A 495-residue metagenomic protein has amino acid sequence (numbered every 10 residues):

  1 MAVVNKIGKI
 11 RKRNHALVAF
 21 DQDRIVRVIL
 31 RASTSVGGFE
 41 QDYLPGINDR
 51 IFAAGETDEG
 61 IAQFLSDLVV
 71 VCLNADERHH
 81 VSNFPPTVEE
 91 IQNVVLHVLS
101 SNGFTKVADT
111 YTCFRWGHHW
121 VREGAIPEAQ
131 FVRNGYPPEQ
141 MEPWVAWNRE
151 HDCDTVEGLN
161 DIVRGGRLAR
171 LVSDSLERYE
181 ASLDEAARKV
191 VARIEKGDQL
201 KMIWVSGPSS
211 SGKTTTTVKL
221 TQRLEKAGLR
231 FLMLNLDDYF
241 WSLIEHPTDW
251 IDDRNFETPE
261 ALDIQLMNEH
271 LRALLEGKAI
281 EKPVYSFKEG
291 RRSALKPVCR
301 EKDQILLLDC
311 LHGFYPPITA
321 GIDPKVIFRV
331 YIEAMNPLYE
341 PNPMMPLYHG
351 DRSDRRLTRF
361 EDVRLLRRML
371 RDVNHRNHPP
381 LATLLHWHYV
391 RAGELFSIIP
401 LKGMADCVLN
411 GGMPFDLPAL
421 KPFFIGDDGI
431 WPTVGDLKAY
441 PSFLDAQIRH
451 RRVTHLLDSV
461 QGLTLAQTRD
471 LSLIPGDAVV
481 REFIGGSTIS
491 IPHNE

Functional and structural regions predicted by a protein language model:
M1-G135: Long, C-terminal-biased catalytic regions of enzyme "large/alpha" subunits
G135-E185: Charged, amphipathic alpha-helical linker segments immediately N-terminal to NTP-binding catalytic cores
I194, P316-E495: Conserved NTP phosphate-binding and transfer environment spanning the P-loop NTPase/kinase superfamily
E195-G197, N268-P324, P379, T383-L401: Glycine-rich phosphate-binding loop used to anchor ATP phosphates in small-molecule kinases, encompassing both
I203-V205: Hydrophobic anchor at the beta1->P-loop junction of P-loop NTPases
G212: Conserved glycine(s) of the Walker
T215-L220: Hydrophobic positions on the alpha1 helix immediately C-terminal to the Walker A/P-loop
L232-L234, W241-G290, I305: Conserved nucleotide-sensing/catalytic segment adjacent to the nucleotide-binding pocket in NTP-handling enzymes
